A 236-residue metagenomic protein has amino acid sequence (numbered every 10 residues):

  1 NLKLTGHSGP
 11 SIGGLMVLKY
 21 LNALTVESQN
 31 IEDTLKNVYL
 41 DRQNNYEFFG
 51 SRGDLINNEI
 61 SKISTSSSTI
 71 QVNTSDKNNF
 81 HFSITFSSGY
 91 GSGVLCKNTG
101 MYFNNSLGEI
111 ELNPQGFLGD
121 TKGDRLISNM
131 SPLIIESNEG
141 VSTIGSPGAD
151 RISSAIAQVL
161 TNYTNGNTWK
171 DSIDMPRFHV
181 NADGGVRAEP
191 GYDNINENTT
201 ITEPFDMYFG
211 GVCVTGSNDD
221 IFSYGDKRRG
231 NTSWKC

Functional and structural regions predicted by a protein language model:
L2-K19: Structured, charged N-terminal subsegments at the starts of enzyme catalytic cores and at intra-chain domain/subunit
S11, S61-T65, D120-I127, E203-M207: Short Gly/Pro-enriched turn/cap motifs at secondary-structure boundaries
K19-S87, C96-T99, T199: Internal maturation/activation junctions in enzymes
N22-L24, S146-N167: Alpha-helical support elements that line or immediately flank enzyme active sites and cofactor-binding pockets
Y39, G50, T161-E203: Compact, glycine/acidic-enriched structural inserts
I56-N58, E111-D120, N196-T199: Short Pro/Gly-enriched beta-strand edge/turn motifs at strand-loop
I70-S75, F82-S83, P132-I134, H179 (+2 more regions): Short beta-strand scaffold segments in enzyme catalytic cores
F80-S142, S153, N165, W169-K170: Active-site rim segments in enzyme catalytic domains, especially the processed small/beta chain of N-terminal
